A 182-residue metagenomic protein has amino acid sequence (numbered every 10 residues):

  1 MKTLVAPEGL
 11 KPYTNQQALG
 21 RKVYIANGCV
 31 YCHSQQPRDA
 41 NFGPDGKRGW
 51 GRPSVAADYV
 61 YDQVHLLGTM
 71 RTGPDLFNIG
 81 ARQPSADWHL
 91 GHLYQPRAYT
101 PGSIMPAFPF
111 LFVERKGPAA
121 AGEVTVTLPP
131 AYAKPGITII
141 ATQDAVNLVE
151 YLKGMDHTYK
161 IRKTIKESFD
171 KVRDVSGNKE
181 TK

Functional and structural regions predicted by a protein language model:
M1-Y13, V149-K182: Post-cleavage N-terminal segment of exported redox proteins
K2-I25, P37-P44, T72-P74, K182: Electrostatic cytochrome c docking/interface patches
T14-V30, P44, Y132-A145, Y159-E167: Sequence context surrounding c-type heme c attachment/ligation sites in exported
G20, A26-Q35, H89, L148 (+1 more regions): The canonical Cys-X-X-Cys-His
N27-Y31, Q36, A40, Q83 (+2 more regions): A generic secondary-structure signal for well-formed alpha-helical elements
S34-Q36, N41-G46, I104-M105, K160-I165: Short, solvent-exposed loop/turn and secondary-structure capping segments
D45-A145: Electron-transfer interface patches adjacent to heme c in soluble/periplasmic c-type cytochromes and di-/multiheme
